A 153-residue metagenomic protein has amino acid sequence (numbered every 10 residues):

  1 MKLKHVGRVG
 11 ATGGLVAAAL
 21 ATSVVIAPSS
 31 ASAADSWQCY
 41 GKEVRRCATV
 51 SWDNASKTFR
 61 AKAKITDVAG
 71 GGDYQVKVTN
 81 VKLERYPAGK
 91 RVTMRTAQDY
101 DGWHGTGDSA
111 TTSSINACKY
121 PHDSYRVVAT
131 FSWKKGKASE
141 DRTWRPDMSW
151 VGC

Functional and structural regions predicted by a protein language model:
M1-A33: Secretory targeting and sorting signals
S32-C153: Post-signal peptide N-terminal regions of Sec-secreted extracellular proteins
